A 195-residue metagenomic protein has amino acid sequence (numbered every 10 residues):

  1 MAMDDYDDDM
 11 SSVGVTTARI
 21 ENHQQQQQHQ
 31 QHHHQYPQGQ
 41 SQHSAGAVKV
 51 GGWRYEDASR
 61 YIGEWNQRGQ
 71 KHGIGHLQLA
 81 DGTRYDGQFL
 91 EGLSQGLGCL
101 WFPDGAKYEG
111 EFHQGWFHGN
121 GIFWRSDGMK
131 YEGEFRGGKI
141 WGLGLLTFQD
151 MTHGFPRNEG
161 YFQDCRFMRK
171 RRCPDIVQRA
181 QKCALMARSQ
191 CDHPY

Functional and structural regions predicted by a protein language model:
M1-Y195: Intrinsically disordered, low-complexity repeat tracts enriched in Gly/Pro/Ser/Thr and acidic residues, frequently
